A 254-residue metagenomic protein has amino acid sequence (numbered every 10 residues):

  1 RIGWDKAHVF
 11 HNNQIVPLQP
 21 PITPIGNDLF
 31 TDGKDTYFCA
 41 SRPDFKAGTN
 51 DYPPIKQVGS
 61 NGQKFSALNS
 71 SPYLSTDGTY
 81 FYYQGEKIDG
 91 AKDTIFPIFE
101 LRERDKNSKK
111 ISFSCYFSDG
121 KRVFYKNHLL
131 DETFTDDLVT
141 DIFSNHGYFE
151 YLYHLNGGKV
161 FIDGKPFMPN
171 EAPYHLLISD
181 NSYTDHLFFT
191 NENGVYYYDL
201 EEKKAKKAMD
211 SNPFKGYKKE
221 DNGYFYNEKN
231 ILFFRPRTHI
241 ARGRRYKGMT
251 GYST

Functional and structural regions predicted by a protein language model:
R1-T254: Non-catalytic tandem-repeat scaffold regions and their flanking low-complexity/translocation tails
